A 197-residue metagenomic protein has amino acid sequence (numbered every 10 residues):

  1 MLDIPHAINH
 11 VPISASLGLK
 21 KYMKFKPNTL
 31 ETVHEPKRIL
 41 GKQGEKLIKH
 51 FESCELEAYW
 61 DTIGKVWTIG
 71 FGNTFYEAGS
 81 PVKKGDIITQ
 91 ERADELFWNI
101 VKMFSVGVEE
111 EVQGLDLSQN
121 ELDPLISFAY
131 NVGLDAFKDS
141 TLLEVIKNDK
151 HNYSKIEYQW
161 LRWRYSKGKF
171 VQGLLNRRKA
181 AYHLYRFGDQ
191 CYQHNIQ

Functional and structural regions predicted by a protein language model:
L2-E57, G64, N73-Y76, V82 (+4 more regions): Long, amphipathic alpha-helical surface segments
L56-W60, E109-L122: Surface-exposed patches in mature extracellular/periplasmic domains of secreted proteins
T68-G70: Short hydrophobic-aromatic micro-motifs
I100-F104, E111, F128: Short hydrophobic alpha-helical module
L125: Noncatalytic nucleic-acid binding interfaces
A129-L134: Short alpha-helix boundary/capping elements
